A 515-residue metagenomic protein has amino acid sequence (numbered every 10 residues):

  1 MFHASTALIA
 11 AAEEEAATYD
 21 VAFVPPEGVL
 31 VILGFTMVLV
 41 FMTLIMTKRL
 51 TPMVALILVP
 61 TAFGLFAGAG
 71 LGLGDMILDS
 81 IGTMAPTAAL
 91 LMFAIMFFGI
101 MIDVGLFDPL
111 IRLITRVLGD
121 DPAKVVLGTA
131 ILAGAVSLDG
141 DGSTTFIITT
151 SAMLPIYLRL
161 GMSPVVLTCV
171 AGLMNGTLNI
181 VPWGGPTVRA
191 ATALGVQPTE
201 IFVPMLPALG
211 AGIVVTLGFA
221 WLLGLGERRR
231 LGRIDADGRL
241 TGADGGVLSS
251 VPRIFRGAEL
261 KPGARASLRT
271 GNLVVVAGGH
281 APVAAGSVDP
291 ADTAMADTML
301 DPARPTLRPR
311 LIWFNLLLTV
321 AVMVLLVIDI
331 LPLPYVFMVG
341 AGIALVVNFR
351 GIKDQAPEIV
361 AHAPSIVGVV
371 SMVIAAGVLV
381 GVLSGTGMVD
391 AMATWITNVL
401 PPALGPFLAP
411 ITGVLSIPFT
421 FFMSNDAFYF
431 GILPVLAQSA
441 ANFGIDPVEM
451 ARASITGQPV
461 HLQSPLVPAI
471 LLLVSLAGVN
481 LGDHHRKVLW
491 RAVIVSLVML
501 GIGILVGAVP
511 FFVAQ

Functional and structural regions predicted by a protein language model:
M1-M92, R233-A375, A508-Q515: Hydrophobic transmembrane alpha-helices of multi-pass small-molecule transporters
A10-F23, A89, L106-L113, A130-A135 (+4 more regions): Short juxtamembrane and helix-loop transition motifs at transmembrane-helix boundaries in membrane proteins
V21-G34, A85-F93, D141-F146, P207-G210 (+4 more regions): Structural signature of hydrophobic alpha-helical transmembrane segments
V21-V29, I114-D121, G172-N175, L300-L311 (+3 more regions): Short, amphipathic, aromatic/basic-enriched membrane-interface segments that mark the entry/exit of transmembrane
V31-T36, V54-I57, A88, A123-G128 (+9 more regions): Hydrophobic alpha-helical transmembrane segments
G70-I156, K353-S439: Membrane-embedded alpha-helical segments and adjacent helix-loop junctions characteristic of multi-pass solute
P122-A135, L160-I180, P204, G210 (+2 more regions): Alpha-helical transmembrane segments of multi-pass membrane proteins
P155-P252, D446, A469-V506, A514-Q515: Membrane-core helix-loop-helix motifs of multi-pass transport proteins
